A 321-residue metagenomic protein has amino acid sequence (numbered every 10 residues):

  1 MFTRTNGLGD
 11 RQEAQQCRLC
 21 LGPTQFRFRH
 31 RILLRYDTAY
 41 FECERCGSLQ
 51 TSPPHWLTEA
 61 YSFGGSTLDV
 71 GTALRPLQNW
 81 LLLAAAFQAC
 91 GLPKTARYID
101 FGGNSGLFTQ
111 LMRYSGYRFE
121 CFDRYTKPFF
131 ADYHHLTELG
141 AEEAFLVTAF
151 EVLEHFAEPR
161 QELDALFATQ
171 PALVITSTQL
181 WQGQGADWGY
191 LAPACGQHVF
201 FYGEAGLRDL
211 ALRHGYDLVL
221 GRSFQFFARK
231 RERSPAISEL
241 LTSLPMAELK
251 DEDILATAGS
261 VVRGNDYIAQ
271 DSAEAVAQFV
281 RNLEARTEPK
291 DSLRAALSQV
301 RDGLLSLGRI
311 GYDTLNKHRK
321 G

Functional and structural regions predicted by a protein language model:
M1-L146, F150, R160-T169, D187 (+5 more regions): Conserved N-terminal segment of class I S-adenosyl-L-methionine
E151-H155: A short His-aromatic
A157, Q184: Glycine/Thr-rich phosphate-binding loops of Rossmann-like dinucleotide-binding domains
P171-G183: Conserved beta-strand signature within the Rossmann-like core of class I S-adenosyl-L-methionine
